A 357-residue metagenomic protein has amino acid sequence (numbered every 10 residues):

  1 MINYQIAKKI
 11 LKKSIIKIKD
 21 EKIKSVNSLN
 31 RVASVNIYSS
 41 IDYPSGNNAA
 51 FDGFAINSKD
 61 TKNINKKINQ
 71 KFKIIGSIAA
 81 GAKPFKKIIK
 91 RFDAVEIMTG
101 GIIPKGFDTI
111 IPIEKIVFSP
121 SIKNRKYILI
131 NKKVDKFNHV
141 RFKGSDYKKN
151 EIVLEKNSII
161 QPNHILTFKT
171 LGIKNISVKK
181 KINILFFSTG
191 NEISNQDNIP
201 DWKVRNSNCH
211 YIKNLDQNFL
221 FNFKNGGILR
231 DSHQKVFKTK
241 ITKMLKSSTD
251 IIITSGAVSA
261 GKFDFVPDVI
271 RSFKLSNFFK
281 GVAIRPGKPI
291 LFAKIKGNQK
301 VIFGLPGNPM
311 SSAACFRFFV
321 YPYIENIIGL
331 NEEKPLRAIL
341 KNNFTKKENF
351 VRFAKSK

Functional and structural regions predicted by a protein language model:
M1-K66, D108, E332-F353: Short, low-complexity N-terminal leaders and the immediately following helix N-cap/first helix
M1-K8, K174-L305, P309-A314: Helix-rich terminal scaffold detector
I2, E21-N30, V35, A82 (+3 more regions): Flexible glycine/proline-rich
I2-Y4, D42, A55-G226: Short, glycine/charged-enriched hinge/interface segments at domain edges or termini
K9-D20, S34, Y38, S145 (+9 more regions): Generic secondary-structure signature for well-ordered alpha-helical cores
K19, A50-D52, R91, P112 (+10 more regions): A generic structural signal for well-ordered coil/turn residues at beta-strand boundaries that shape enzyme active-site
G46-N47, K86, I176-V178, K262 (+1 more regions): Replace "in large, NTP-powered and nucleic-acid-processing enzymes" with "in large, NTP-powered factors and other
A49-A50, I97, I284, L305: Short conserved micro-motifs on helix faces and helix-strand junctions that flank and scaffold key functional residues
